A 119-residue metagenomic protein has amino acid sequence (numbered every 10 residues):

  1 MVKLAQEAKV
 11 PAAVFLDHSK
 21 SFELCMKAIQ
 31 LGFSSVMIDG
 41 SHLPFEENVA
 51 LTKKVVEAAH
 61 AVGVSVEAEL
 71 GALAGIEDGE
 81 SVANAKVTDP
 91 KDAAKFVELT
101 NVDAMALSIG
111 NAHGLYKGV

Functional and structural regions predicted by a protein language model:
M1-P11, H18-V119: Alpha/beta enzyme core
